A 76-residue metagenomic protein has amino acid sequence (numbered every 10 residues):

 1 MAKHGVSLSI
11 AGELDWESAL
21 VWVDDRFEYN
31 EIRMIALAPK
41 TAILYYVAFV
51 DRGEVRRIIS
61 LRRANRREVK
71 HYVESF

Functional and structural regions predicted by a protein language model:
M1-F76: Ribonuclease/tRNase effector modules and their secretory precursors
